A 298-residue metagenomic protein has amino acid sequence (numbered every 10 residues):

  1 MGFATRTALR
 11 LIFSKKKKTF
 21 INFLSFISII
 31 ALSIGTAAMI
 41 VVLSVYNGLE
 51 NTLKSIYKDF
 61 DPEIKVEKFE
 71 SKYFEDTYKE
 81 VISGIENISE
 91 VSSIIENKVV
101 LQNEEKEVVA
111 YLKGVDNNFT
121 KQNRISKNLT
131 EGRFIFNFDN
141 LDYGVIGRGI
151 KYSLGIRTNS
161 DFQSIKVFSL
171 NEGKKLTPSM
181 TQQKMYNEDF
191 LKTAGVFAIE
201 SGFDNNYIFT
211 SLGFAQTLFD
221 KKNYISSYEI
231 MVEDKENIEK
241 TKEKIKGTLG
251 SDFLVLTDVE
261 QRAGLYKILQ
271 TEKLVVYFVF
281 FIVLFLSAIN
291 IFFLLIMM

Functional and structural regions predicted by a protein language model:
M1-A37, E50: N-terminal Sec/SRP start-transfer signal
S14, K18, G84, I199 (+2 more regions): Membrane-interface junctions
K18-F26, D234-M298: Peri-transmembrane interface segments
G35-Y46, L284-A288, F292: Alpha-helical transmembrane segments
A37, L43-Y111, N117-N140, G247: Hydrophobic, regular-secondary-structure patches
S89, K98-K192, F214-F219: Short acidic/glycine-enriched loop/turn elements at secondary-structure junctions
S160-D252: Basic-flanked hydrophobic alpha-helices used for secretion and membrane insertion
